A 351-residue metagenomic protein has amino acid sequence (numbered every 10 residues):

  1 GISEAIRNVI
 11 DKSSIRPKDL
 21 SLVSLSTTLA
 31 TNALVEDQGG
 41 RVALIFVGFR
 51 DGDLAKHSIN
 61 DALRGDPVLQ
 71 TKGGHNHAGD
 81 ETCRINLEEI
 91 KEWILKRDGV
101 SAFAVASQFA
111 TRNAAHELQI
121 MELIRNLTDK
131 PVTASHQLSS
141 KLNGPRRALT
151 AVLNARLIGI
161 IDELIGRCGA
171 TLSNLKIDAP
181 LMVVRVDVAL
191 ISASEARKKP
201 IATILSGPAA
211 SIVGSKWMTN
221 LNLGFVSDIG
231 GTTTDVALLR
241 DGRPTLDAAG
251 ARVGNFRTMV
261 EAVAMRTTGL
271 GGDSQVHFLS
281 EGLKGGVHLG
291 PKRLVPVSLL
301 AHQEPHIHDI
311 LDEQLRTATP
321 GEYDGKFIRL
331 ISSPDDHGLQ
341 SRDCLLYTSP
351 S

Functional and structural regions predicted by a protein language model:
G1-R41, C83-A106, R112-L138, G159-D187 (+3 more regions): N-terminal glycine/serine-rich phosphate-binding loop of ATP-dependent small-molecule kinases, especially carbohydrate
S24-S26, I45-G48, K72, A106 (+3 more regions): Short beta-strand segments
G40-E81, S135-S140: Active-site phosphate-binding/coordination module
P145-N154, R197-I201: Short, surface-exposed amphipathic charged segments that create phosphate/polyanion-binding patches used for binding
K198-S206, A210-V213, T219-F327: Glycine-rich phosphate-binding loop of actin/hexokinase-like ATP-binding domains
L330, D335-G338: Active-site-proximal alpha/beta segments of enzymes that process anionic O-linked groups
Y347-S351: Conserved small/polar residues in nucleotide/adenosyl-binding loops
